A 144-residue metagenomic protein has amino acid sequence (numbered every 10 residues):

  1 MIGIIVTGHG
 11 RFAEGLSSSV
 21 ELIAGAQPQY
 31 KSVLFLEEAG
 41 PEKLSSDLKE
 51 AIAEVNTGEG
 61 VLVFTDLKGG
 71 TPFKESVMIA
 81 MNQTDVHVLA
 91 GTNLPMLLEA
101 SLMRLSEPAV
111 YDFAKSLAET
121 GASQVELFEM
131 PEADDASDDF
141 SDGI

Functional and structural regions predicted by a protein language model:
I2-I144: N-terminal loops that bind phosphate or other acidic moieties and the adjacent beta-alpha structural core
